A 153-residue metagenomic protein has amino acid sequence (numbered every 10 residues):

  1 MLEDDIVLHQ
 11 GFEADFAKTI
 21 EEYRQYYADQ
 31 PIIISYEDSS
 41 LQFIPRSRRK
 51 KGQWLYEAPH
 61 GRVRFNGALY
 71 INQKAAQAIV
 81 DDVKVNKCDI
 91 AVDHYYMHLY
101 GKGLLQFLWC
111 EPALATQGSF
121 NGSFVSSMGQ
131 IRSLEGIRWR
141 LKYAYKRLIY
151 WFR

Functional and structural regions predicted by a protein language model:
M1-L2, I6-R153: An acidic/histidine-cluster motif and surrounding catalytic segment that typifies divalent-metal-assisted enzyme active
